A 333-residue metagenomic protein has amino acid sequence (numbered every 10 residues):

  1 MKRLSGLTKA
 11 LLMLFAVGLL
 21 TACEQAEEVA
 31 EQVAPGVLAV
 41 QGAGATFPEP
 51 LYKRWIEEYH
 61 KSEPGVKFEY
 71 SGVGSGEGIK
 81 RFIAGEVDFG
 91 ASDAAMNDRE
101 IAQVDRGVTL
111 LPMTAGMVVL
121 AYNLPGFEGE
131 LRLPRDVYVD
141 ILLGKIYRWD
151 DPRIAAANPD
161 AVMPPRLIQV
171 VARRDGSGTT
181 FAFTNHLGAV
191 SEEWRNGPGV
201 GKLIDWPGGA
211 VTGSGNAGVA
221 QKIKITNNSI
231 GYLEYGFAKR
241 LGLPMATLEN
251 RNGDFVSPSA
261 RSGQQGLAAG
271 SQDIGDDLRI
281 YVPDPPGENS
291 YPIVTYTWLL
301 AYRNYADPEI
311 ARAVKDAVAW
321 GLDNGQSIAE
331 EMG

Functional and structural regions predicted by a protein language model:
M1-L38: Short, low-complexity disordered leader/linker segments with a strong preference for bacterial N-terminal type II
C23-G333: Flexible loop/hinge segments at secondary-structure junctions
